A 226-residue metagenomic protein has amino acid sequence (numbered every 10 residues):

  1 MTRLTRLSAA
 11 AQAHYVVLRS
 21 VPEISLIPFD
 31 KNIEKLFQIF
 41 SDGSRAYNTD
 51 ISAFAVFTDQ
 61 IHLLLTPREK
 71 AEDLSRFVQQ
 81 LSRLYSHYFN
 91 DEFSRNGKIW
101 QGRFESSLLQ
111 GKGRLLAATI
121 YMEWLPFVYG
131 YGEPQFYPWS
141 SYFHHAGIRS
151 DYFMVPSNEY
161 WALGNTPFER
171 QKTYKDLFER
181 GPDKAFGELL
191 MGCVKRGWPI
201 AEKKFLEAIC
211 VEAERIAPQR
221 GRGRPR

Functional and structural regions predicted by a protein language model:
M1-F57, P67-R226: Short Pro-Cys-Gly-centered "Cys-loop" motif that presents a nucleophilic cysteine in a tight turn
D59-I61: Beta-strand-connecting loop/turn residues
